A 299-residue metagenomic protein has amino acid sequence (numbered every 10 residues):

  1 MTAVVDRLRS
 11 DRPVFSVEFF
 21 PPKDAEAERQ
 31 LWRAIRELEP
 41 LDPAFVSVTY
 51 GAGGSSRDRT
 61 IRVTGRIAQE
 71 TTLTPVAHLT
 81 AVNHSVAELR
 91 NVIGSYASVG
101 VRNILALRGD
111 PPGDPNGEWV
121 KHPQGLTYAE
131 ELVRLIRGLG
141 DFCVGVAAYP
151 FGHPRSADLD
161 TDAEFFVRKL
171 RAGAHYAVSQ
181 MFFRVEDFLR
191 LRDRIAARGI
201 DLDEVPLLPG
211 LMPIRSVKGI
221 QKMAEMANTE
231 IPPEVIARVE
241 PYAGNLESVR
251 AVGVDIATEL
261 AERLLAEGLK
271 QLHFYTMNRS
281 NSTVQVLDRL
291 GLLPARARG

Functional and structural regions predicted by a protein language model:
M1-R7, E26-R29, G54-R66, S85-N91 (+5 more regions): Active-site-adjacent beta->alpha loops and helix N-cap segments on the catalytic face of soluble alpha/beta enzymes
M1-V17, D24, R29, R134 (+2 more regions): N-terminal amphipathic alpha-helix/helix-capping segment at the start of soluble metabolic enzymes
R9, P123-Y149, G199-E259, L290-G299: Active-site pocket-lining/capping segments in soluble small-molecule metabolic enzymes
S10-V14, D42-F45, T71-P75, G100-R102 (+4 more regions): Short, well-ordered coil/turn segments that N-cap beta-strands
V14-W32, A52, P75-A87, C143-T161 (+1 more regions): Active-site mouth loops of central-metabolism enzymes
E18, V46, Y96, K169 (+3 more regions): Conserved, mostly hydrophobic/aromatic
R33-T49, R171: Catalytic domains of carbohydrate-active enzymes, especially glycoside hydrolases
V46-S56, L79, I104-L107, H175-R184 (+2 more regions): Catalytic beta/alpha-barrel core
